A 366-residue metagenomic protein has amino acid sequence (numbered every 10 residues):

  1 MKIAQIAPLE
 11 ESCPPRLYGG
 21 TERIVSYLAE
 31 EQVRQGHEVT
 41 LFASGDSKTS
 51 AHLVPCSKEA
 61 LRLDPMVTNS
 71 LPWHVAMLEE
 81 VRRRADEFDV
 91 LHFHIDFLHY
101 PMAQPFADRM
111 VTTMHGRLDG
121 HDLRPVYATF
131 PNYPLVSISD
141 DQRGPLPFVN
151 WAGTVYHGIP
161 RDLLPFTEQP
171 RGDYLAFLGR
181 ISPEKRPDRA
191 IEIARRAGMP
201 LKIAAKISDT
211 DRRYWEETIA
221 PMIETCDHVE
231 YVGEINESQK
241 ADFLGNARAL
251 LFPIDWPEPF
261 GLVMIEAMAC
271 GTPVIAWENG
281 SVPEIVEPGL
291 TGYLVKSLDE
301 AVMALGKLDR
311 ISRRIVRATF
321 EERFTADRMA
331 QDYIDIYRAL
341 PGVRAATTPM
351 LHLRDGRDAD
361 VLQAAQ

Functional and structural regions predicted by a protein language model:
M1-Q366: Catalytic cores of nucleotide-sugar-dependent glycosyltransferases that transfer UDP/GDP/TDP-activated
